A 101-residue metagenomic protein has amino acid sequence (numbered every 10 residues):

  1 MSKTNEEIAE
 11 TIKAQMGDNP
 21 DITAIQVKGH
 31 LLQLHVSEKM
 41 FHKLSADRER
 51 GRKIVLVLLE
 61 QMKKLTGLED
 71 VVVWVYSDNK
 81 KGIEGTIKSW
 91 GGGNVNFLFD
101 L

Functional and structural regions predicted by a protein language model:
M1-N5, E38-L44: A generic short-segment signal for beta-strand/edge and adjacent turn/coil regions
M1-Q15: N-terminal leader/targeting segments
T11-H42, K64-L101: Polar/charged, Gly/Pro-rich intrinsically disordered segments
K43-V57: Extended Gly/Ser/Thr-rich low-complexity repeat segments, especially those forming or decorating extracellular
L59-K63: C-terminal low-complexity, charged extensions that often adopt amphipathic alpha-helices
